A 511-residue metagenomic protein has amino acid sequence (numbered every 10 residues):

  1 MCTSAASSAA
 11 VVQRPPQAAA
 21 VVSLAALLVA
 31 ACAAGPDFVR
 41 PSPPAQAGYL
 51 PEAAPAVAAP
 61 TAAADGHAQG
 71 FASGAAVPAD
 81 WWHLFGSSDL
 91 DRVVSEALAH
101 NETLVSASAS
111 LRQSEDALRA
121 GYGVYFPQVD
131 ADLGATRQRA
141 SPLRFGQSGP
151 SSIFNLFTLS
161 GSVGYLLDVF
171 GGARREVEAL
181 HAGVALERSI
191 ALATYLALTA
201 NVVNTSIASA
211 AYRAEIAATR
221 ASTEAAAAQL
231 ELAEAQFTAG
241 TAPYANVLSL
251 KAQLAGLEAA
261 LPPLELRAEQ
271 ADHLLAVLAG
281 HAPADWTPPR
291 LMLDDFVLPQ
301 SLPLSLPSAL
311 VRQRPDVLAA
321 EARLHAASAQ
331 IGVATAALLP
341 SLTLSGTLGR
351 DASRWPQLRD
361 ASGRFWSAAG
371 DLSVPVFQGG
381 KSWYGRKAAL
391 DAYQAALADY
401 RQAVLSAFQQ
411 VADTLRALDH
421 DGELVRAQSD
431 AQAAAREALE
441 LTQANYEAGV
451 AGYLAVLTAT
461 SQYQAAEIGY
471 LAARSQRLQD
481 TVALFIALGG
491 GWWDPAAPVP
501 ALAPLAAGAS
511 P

Functional and structural regions predicted by a protein language model:
C2-A6, A18-A99, F157, H181 (+5 more regions): Terminal intrinsically disordered/low-complexity segments used for targeting and assembly
R14: Cationic, low-complexity basic patches in intrinsically disordered or flexible, solvent-exposed regions
A20-V21, A239-A242, A260-L261: Amphipathic alpha-helical interface segments used for oligomerization, scaffolding, and membrane association
A34-P41, D80, G86-E96, H100-S108 (+6 more regions): Small/polar-residue-enriched beta-strand and adjacent coil segments characteristic of outer-membrane beta-barrel
H100-N101, A239, A448: Charged, alpha-helical scaffolding/interaction elements associated with membrane systems
A107-G121, T194, L198-A235, A252-L257 (+4 more regions): Amphipathic alpha-helical coiled-coil segments
